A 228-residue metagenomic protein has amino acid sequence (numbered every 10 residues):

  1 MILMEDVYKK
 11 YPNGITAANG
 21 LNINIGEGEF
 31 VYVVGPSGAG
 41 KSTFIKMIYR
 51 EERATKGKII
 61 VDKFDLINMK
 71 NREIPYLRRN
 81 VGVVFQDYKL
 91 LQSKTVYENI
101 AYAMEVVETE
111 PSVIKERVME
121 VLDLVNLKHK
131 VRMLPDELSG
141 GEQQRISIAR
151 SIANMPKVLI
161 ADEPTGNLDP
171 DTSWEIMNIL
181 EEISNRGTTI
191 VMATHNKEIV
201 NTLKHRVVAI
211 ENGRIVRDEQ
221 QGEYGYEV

Functional and structural regions predicted by a protein language model:
Y49: Helix-to-loop junction immediately C-terminal to a conserved catalytic motif
G57-D65: Conserved ABC transporter NBD signature motif
K94-A101: Short coil-to-helix segment of the ABC ATPase nucleotide-binding domain corresponding to the Q-loop/switch region
M133-L138, E142-Q144: Conserved ABC ATPase signature
A153-K157: A short, proline-enriched helix->beta-strand linker immediately N-terminal to the Walker B motif in ABC-type P-loop
L159-D162: Catalytic Walker B motif of ABC-type/P-loop ATPase nucleotide-binding domains
